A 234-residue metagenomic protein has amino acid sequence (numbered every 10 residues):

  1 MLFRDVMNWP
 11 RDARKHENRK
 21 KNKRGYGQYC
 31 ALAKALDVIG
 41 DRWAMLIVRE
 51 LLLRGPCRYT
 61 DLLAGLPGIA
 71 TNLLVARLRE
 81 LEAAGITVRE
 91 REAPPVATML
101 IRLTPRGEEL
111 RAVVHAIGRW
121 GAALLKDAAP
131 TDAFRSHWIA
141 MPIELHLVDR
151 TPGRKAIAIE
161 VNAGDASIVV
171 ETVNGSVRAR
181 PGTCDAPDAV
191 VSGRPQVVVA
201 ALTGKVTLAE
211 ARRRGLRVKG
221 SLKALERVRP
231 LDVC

Functional and structural regions predicted by a protein language model:
M1-I39: N-terminal leader segment of winged-helix/HTH proteins
C30-I69: N-terminal helix-turn-helix DNA-binding core of bacterial DNA-binding proteins
G40, A93-A116: Basic, amphipathic "hinge/linker" alpha-helix immediately C-terminal to the N-terminal HTH DNA-binding motif
L78-R79: Short, hydrophobic-biased segments on the C-terminal half of alpha helices that form "recognition helices"
R106-V169, L222-C234: Acidic, aliphatic-rich amphipathic alpha-helical segments
C184-C234: C-terminal interaction segments
